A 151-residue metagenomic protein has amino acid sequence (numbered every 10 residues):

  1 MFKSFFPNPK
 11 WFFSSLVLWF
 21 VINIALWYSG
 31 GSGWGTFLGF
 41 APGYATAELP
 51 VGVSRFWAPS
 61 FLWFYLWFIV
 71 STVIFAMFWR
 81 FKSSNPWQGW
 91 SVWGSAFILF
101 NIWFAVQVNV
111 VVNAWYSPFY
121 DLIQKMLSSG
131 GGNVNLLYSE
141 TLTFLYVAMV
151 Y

Functional and structural regions predicted by a protein language model:
M1-S4, S32-L49, M77-V92: Cytoplasmic membrane-interface regions of multi-pass membrane proteins
P7-W19, F56-M77, N85-V108, S128-Y151: Transmembrane-helix motif of ABC transporter permease domains
L18-G35, W103-N113: Alpha-helical transmembrane segments of multi-pass membrane proteins
S32-F56, P118-N135: Membrane-interfacial helical/loop segments at transmembrane boundaries in membrane proteins
Y116-F119, T141: Generic hydrophobic, aliphatic-rich segments that mediate packing or membrane embedding
